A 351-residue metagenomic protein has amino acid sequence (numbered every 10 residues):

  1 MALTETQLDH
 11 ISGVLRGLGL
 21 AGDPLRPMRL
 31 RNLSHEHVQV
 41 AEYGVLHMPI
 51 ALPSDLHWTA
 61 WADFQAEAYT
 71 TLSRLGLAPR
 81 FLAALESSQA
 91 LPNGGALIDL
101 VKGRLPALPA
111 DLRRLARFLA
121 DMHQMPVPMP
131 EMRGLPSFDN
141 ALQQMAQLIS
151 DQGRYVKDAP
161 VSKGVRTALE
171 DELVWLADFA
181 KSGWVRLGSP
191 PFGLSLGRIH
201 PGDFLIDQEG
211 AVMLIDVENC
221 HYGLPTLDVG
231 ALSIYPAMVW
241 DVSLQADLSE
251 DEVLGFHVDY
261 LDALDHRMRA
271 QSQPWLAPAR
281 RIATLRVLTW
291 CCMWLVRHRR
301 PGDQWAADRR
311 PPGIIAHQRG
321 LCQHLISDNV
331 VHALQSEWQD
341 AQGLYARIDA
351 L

Functional and structural regions predicted by a protein language model:
T4-D23, V127-G197, Q208-E209, M268 (+2 more regions): An alpha-helical support segment within catalytic cores of ATP-dependent transferases
P27-L46, D178-L227: Active-site acidic catalytic loop and adjacent metal/ATP-binding pocket of ATP-dependent phosphoryl transfer enzymes
M28-I149, R154-Y155: ATP-binding pocket architecture of kinase catalytic cores
A51-W61, W240-D251, R300-R310: Short, flexible/disordered intra-domain loops and linkers
P53, L105, F204, Y222-L224 (+1 more regions): Conserved protein kinase catalytic core
A62, P278-R281: Start-of-helix signal in alpha-solenoid helical-repeat scaffolds, especially tetratricopeptide repeats
V229-M268, R281-R300: Active-site activation/catalytic loop segments of kinase-like enzymes and analogous catalytic loops in related
R267, T289-L351: ATP/Mg2+ or Mg2+-diphosphate-binding catalytic cores that bind nucleotide phosphates or diphosphates via glycine-rich
